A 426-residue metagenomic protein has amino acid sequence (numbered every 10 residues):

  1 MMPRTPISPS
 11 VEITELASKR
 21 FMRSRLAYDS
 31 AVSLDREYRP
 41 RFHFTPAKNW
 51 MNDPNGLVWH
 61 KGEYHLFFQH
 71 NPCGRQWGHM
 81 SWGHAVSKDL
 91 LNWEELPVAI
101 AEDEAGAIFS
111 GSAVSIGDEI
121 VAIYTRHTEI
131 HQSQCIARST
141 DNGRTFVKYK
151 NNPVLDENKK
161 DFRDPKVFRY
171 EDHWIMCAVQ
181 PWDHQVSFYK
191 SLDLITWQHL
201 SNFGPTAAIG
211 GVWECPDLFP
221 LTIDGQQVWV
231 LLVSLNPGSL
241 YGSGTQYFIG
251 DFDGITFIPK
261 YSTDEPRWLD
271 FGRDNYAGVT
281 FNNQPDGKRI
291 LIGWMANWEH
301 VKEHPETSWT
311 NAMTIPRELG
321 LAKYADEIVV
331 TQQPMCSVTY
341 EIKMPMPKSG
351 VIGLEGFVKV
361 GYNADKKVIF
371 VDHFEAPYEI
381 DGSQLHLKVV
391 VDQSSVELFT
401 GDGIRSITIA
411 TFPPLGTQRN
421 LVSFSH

Functional and structural regions predicted by a protein language model:
P3-P9, S24-S30, D224, I249-H426: Beta-rich accessory regions
R4-N55, G74-W77, L91-S115, G143-R169 (+3 more regions): Surface loop/turn signatures of beta-propeller and other carbohydrate-active proteins
H60, I116, F168-Y170, F219-L221 (+2 more regions): Structural WD40 beta-propeller signal
E63-L66, D118-I123, H173-M176, G225-L231 (+1 more regions): Entry beta-strands of beta-propeller and related beta-repeat scaffolds
N71-R75, H127-I130, P181-H184, N236-S239 (+1 more regions): Short glycine/acidic-enriched loop and turn motifs that connect beta-strands
G83-D89, Q134-G143, F188-L194, S243-G254 (+1 more regions): Beta-propeller blade signature
S110, E119-P153: Carboxylate/His-rich catalytic cores and anion/metal-binding grooves
D172, A178-S187: Conserved, charged catalytic cores of large soluble enzymes
